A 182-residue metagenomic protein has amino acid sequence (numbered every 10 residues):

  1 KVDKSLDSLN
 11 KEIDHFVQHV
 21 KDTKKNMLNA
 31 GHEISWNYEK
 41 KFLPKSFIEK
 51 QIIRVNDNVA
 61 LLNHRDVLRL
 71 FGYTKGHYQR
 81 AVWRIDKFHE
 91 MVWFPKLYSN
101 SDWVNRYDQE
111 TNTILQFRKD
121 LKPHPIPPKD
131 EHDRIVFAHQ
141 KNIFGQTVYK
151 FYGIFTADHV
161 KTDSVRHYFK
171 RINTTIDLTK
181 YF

Functional and structural regions predicted by a protein language model:
K1-A60: Catalytic cores and motor modules of nucleic-acid processing enzymes
S5-S8, I114, D120, R171 (+2 more regions): Acidic/proline-rich low-complexity IDRs
L6, N10-I13, V17, K25 (+5 more regions): Low-complexity, compositionally biased segments
I13, S35, V104, I114 (+3 more regions): Generic intrinsically disordered, low-complexity segments enriched for polar/acidic and small residues
K21, L43, I52, W83 (+6 more regions): Short linear sequence elements within intrinsically disordered, low-complexity coil regions
I53-V148: Acidic, glycine-rich low-complexity segments with interspersed aromatic residues
F144-F182: Compact mixed alphabeta submodule
